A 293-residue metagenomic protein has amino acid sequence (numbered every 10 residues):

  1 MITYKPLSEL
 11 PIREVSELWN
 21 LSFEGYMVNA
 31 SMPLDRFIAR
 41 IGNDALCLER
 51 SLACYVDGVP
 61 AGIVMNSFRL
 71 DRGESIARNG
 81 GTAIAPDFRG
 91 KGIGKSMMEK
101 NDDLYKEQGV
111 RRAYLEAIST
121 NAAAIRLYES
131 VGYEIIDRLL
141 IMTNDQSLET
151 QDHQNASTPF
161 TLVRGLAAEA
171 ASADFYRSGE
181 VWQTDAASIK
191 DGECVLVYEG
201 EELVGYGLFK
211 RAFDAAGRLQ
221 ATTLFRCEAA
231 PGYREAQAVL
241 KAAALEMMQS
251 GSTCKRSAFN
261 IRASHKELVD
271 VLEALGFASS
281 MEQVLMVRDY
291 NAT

Functional and structural regions predicted by a protein language model:
M1-A39, E149-W182: Short amphipathic alpha-helix that is part of the acyltransferase structural core
M27-M65, D174-C194: Active-site rim helix/loop that mediates acceptor-substrate recognition in acyltransferases
A53, V59-F68, I76-R78, A83 (+1 more regions): Conserved beta-strand in the GNAT
R69-N79, R89, R211-F225, S279-E282: A conserved beta-turn-beta hairpin within the catalytic core of GNAT-like acetyltransferases that forms part
I84-P86, G90-D103, R126-S130, Y233-M248: Conserved acetyl-CoA-binding loop-helix of GNAT-fold acetyltransferases
K91, K95, E107, R111 (+2 more regions): Conserved active-site alpha-helix within GNAT-family acetyltransferase domains
M98, Y105-E116, G251-R262: Conserved GNAT acetyl-CoA-binding A-motif
E129-R218: Amide-forming acyltransferase catalytic core, primarily the GNAT-like/NAT-type and related acyltransferase folds
